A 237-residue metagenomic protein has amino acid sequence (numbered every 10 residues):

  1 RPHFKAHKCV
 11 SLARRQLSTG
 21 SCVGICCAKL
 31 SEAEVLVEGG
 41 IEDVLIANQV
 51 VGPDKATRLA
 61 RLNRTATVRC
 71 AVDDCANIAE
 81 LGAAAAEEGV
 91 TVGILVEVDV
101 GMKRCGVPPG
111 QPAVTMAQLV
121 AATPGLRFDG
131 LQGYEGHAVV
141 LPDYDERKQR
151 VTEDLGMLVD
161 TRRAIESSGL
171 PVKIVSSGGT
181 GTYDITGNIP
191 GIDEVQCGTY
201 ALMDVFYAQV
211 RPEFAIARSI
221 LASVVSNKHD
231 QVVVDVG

Functional and structural regions predicted by a protein language model:
H3, A47, G178, G198 (+1 more regions): Generic beta-strand/beta-sheet core signal
H3-V140, Y144: Active-site-proximal beta-alpha core segment in soluble small-molecule metabolic enzymes
S21-C22, I41, V172, I192 (+1 more regions): A structural motif
R69-C70, E194, Q231: A residue-level structural signature of the nucleotidyltransferase/glycosyltransferase Rossmann-like core
G89, N188-P190, V195, A217 (+1 more regions): A generic structural signal for short, non-catalytic loop/turn and secondary-structure boundary residues
G93, D99-P212: Active-site loop/helix belt of alpha/beta enzymes
M203-G237: Charged (often Lys/Glu-rich) extended helix/loop segments that serve as interaction or gating elements
